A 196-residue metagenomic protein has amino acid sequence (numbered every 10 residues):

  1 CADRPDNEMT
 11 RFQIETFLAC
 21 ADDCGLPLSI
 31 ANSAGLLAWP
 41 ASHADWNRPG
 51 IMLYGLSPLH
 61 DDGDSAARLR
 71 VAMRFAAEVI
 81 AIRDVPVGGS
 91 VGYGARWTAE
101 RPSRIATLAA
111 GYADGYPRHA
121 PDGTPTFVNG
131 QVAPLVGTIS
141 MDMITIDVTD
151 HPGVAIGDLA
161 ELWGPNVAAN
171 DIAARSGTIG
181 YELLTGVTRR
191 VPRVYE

Functional and structural regions predicted by a protein language model:
C1-E78, I82-P86, P152: Active-site loop/helix belt of alpha/beta enzymes
I82-E196: C-terminal accessory subdomain/extension
